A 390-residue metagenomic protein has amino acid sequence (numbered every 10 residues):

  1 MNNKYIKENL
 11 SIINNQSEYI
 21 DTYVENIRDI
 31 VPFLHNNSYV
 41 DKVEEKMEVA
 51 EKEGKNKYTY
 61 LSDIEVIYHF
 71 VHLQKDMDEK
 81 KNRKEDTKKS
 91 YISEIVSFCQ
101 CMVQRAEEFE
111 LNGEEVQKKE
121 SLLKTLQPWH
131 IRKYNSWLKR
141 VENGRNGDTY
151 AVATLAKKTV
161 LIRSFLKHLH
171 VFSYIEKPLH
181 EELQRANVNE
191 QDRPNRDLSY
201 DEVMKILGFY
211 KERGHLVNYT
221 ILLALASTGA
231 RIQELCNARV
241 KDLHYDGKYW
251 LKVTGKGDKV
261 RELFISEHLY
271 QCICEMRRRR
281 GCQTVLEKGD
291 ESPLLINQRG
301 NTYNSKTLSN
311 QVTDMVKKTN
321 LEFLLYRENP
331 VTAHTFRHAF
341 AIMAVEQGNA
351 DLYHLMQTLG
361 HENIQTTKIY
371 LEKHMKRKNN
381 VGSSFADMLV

Functional and structural regions predicted by a protein language model:
G54-K55, I67-T87, S93-R193: N-terminal core-binding DNA-recognition domain of tyrosine recombinases/integrases
S136, E190-L216, A238: Long, amphipathic, Lys/Arg-enriched alpha-helical "connector/arm" segment
V171-K205, T254, I296-T302: Flexible interdomain linker/hinge and immediately adjacent N-terminus of the catalytic tyrosine-recombinase domain
M204-I232, K259: Basic, Lys/Arg- and aromatic-enriched nucleic-acid-binding interface segment
H244-Y245, N304, N349-L371: Short, polar N-cap/turn motifs at the start of nucleic acid-interacting alpha helices
G257, L359-S384: Catalytic-site neighborhood detector that most strongly recognizes the C-terminal catalytic loop/helix of tyrosine
E267-Y326: Active-site/catalytic core of tyrosine-dependent DNA strand-transfer enzymes
N310-Q357: Short, basic (Lys/Arg/His-rich) helix/loop patches that form interaction surfaces in the mid-to-C-terminal regions
